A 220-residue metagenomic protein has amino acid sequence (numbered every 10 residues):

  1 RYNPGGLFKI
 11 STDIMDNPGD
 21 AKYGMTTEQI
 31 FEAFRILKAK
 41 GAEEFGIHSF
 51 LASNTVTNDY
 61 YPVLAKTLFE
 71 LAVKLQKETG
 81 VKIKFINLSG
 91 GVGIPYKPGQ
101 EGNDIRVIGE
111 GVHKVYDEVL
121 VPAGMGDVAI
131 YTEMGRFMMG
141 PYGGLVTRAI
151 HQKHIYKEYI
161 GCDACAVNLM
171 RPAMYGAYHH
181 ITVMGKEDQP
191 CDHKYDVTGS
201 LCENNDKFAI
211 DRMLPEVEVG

Functional and structural regions predicted by a protein language model:
R1-F85, I94, V115: Active-site-proximal beta-alpha core segment in soluble small-molecule metabolic enzymes
Y2-P4, H48-L51, G90, M134 (+2 more regions): Short, structured patches in soluble enzyme cores that scaffold and shape functional sites
P4-L7, T27, F45-T57, I94-N103 (+2 more regions): A broadly tuned preference for mixed-charge, low-complexity surface segments
G6-F8, K84-Q100, Y131-Y142, L169-M170 (+1 more regions): Flexible glycine/acidic-rich beta-alpha junction loops that bind and position SAM and/or redox cofactors in anaerobic
D20-K22, E43-H48, I83-N87, D127-Y131 (+2 more regions): Structural preference for beta-strand elements that scaffold enzyme active sites
D20-K22, T67-L75, G99-K114, L145-G161: Short, Lys/Arg-enriched charge-dense amphipathic segments
T57-L64, P95-I108, M139-H151, I210-M213: Short glycine/threonine-rich loop-to-helix capping motif typified by GTGT followed within a few residues by an Asp-Pro
G111, D117-V121, M125-V219: Charged (often Lys/Glu-rich) extended helix/loop segments that serve as interaction or gating elements
